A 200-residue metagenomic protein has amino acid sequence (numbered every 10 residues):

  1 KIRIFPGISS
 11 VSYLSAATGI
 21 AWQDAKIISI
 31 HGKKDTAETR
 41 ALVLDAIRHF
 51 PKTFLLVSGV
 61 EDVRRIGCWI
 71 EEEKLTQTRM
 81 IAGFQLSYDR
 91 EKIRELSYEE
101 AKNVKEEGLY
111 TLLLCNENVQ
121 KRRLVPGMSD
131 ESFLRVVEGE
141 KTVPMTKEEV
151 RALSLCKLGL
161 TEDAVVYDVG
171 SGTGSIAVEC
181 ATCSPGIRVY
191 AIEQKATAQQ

Functional and structural regions predicted by a protein language model:
K1-F50: Class I SAM-dependent methyltransferase SAM-binding "motif I" and its flanking Rossmann-like core
R48-K141: A contiguous loop/helix-start segment that scaffolds small-molecule binding in enzyme catalytic cores
F50, D163, G186: Phosphate-coordination loops involved in phosphoryl transfer and adenosine-cofactor binding
K147-E162: Conserved alpha-helix/loop element of class I SAM-dependent methyltransferases that forms part of the SAM/SAH-binding
D163-G172: Conserved class I S-adenosyl-L-methionine
T173-P185: Conserved SAM-binding loop of SAM-dependent methyltransferases across substrates and taxa, primarily the Class I
R188-E193: Conserved SAM-binding motif I beta-strand of class I
A198-Q199: Short alpha-helix immediately C-terminal to the canonical SAM-binding loop
